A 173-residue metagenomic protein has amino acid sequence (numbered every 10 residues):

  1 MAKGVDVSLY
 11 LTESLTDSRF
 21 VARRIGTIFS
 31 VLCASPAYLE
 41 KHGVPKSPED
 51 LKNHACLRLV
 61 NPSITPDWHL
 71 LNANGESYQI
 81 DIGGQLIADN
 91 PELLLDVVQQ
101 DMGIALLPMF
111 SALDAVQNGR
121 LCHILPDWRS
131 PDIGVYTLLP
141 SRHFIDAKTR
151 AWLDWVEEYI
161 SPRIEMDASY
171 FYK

Functional and structural regions predicted by a protein language model:
M1-A88: Acidic, Gly/Pro-rich loop/turn segments at junctions of secondary structure
T12, P36, M109-F110, W128: Short secondary-structure boundary segments
F20-V21, H123-P126: Short beta-strand/turn micro-motifs at beta-sheet edges
C33-A34, D89, L107, V156: A conserved hydrophobic position in a structured secondary element of the catalytic/binding core that shapes
A37-Y38, N74, L93, S111 (+1 more regions): Short, well-ordered alpha-helical scaffold segment located in the soluble/lumenal catalytic or ligand-binding core
E49, L95-D96, R150: Alpha-helical segments flanking ligand/cofactor-binding loops in enzyme cores
Q79-H123, S130: Hydrophobic hinge/microswitch elements
L113-D114, N118, W128-K173: C-terminal effector-binding regulatory domain of bacterial HTH transcription factors
